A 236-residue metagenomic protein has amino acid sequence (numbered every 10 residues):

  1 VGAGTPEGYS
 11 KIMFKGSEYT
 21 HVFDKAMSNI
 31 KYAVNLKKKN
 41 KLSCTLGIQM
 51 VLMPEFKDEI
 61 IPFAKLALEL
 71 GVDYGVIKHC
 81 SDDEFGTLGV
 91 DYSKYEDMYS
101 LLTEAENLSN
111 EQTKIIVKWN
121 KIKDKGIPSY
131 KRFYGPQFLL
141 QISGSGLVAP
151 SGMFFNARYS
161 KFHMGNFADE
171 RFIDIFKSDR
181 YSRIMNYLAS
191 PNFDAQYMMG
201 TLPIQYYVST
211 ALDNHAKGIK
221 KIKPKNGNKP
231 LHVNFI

Functional and structural regions predicted by a protein language model:
V1-E170, D174, D213: Radical SAM enzyme [4Fe-4S]-AdoMet core and its adjacent flexible, acidic and glycine-rich loops/tails across
L147, M153-I236: Flexible mid-to-C-terminal extensions adjoining Fe-S/redox cofactors in radical SAM and related proteins
